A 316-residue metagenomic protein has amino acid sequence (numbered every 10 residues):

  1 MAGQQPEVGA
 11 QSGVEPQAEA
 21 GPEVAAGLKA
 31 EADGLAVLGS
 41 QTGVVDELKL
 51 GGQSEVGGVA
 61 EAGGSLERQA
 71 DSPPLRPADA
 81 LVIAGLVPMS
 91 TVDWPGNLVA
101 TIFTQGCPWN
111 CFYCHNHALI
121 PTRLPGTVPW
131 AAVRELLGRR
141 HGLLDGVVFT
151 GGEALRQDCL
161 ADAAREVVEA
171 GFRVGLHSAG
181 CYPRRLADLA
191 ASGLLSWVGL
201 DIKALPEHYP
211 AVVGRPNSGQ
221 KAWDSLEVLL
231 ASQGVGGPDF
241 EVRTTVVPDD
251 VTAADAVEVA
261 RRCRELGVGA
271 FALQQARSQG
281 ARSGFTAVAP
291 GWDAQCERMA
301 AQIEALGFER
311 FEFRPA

Functional and structural regions predicted by a protein language model:
M1-E7, G13, K29, D33-L35 (+4 more regions): Auxiliary Fe-S-binding modules of radical SAM enzymes
P16-G21, A25-L28, L35-L38: N-terminal intrinsically disordered, low-complexity tails
L75, V92-V128: Canonical Radical SAM [4Fe-4S] cluster-binding loop centered on the CxxxCxxC motif and its immediate flanking residues
F103, T150-G151: A secondary-structure boundary/capping signal
H117-V147: Conserved alpha-helical substructure of the radical SAM core
R123-G126, G152-E153, G175-L176: Short, flexible loop segments at the rims of nucleotide/cofactor-binding pockets, characterized by
R134-G146, L155-A287: Conserved AdoMet/S-adenosylmethionine-binding subsite of the radical SAM
